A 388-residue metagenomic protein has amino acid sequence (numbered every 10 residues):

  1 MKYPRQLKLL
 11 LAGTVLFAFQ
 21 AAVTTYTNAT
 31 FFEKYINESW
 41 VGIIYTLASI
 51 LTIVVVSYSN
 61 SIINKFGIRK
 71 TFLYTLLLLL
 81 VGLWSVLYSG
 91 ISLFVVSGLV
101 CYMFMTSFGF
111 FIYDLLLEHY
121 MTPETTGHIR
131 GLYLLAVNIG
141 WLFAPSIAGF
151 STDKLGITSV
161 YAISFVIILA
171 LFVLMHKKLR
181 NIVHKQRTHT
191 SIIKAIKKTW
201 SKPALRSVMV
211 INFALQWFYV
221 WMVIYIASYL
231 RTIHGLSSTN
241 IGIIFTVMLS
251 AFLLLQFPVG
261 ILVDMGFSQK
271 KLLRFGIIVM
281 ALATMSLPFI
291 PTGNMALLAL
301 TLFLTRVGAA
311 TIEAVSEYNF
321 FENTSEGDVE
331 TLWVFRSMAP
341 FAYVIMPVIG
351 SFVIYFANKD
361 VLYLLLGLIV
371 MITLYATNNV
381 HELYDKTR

Functional and structural regions predicted by a protein language model:
M1-P4, L179-M209: Juxtamembrane intracellular "pre-TM" segments in multi-pass secondary transporters
K2-S49, R206-I211, L215-H234, I241-I244: Helix-loop boundary and gating motifs at the non-cytosolic
V15, F94-G109, A296-T311: Hydrophobic core of transmembrane alpha-helices in multi-pass small-molecule transporters, especially MFS/SLC-type
V55-G67, Q256-S268, I354: Helix-to-loop junctions at the C-terminal end of transmembrane segments in multipass secondary transporters
K65-L76, M265-I277: Cytoplasmic membrane-interface "Motif A"-like loop-to-helix N-cap segments of 12-TM Major Facilitator Superfamily
L77-G90, V279-T292: C-terminal ends and interior cores of transmembrane alpha-helices in multi-pass membrane transporters/permeases
F108-M121, T311-T324: Intracellular juxtamembrane helix-capping segments at the cytosolic ends of symmetry-related transmembrane helices
D328-F356: A late C-terminal transmembrane helix in Major Facilitator Superfamily
